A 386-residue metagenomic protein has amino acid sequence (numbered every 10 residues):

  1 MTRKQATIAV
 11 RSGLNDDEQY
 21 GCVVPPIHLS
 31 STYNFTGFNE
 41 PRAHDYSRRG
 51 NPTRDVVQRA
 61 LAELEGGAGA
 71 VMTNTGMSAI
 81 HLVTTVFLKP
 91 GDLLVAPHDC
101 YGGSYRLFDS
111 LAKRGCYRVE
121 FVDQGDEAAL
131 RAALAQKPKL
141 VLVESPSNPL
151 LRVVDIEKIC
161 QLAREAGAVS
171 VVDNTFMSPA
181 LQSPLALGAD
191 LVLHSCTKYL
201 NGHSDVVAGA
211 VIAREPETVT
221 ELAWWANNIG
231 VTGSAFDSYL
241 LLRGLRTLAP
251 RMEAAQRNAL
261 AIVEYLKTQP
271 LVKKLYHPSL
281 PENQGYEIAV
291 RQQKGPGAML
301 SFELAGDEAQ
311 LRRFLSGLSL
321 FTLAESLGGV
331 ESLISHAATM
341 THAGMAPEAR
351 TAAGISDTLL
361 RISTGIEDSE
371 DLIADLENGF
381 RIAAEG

Functional and structural regions predicted by a protein language model:
M1-A6, S12-L14, P52, K274 (+2 more regions): Positively charged, small/polar-rich N-terminal and surface patches that mediate targeting and assembly and bind
M1-H44, E385: N-terminal glycine-rich, Lys/His-bearing helix-loop that initiates the first secondary-structure elements of many
A9-D16, H194, N227, A259-I262 (+2 more regions): Glycine-rich, charged/polar anion/phosphate-binding loops that engage phosphate groups from diverse ligands
R11, A70-Q269, Y276: Conserved PLP-enzyme active-site core in the AAT-like
T32-H81, G103-S110: Conserved N-terminal alpha-helix of the aminotransferase class I/II PLP-enzyme fold
D109-S110, R118-E120, A132, Q136 (+2 more regions): PLP-dependent enzyme catalytic core of the Aspartate aminotransferase-like
I229-G230, L318-G328, G379-G386: A common structural junction motif
K274-L360, T364: Conserved C-terminal alpha-helix-loop-beta "cap" of PLP-dependent enzymes that closes/shapes the active-site mouth
